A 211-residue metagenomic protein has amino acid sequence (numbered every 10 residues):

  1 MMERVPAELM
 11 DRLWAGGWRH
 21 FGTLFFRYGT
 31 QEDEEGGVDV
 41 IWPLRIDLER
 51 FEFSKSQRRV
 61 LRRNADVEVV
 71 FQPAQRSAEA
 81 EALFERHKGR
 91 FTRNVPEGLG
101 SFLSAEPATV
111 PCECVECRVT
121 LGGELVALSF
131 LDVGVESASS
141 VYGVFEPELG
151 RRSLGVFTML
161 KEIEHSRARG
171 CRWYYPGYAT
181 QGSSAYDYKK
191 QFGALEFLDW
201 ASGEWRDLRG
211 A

Functional and structural regions predicted by a protein language model:
M1-A15, H20, S101-S104, P111-C114 (+1 more regions): Acyl-donor binding region in acyl/amide transferases
M1-S56: Intrinsically disordered, low-complexity, positively biased terminal segments
V5, L9, V40, R76 (+2 more regions): Alpha-helical structural motif
L24-D33, I46-R151, Q191: A conserved beta-strand-loop-helix scaffold within acyl/acetyltransferase catalytic domains
D33, I41-E49, W173-A211: Active-site/acyl-donor-binding loops of N-acyltransferases
V69, R93-P96, L154-F157, E164-R167 (+1 more regions): Glycine-rich loops and low-complexity Gly/Arg-rich segments that provide flexible linkers or classic glycine-based
